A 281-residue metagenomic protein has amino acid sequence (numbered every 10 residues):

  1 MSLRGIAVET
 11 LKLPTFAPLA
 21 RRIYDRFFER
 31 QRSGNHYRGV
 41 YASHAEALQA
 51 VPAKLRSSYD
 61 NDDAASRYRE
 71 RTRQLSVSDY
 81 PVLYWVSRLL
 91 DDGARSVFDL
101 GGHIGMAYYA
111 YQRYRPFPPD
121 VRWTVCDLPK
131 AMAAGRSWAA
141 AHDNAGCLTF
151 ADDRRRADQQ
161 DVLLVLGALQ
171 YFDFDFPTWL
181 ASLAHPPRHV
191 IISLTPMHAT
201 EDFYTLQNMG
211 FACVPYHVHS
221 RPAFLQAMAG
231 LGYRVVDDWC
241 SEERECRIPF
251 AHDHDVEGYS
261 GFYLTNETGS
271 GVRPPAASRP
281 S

Functional and structural regions predicted by a protein language model:
M1-A47: Membrane-proximal basic amphipathic "stem/tether" segments
Y41-G93: Class I SAM-dependent methyltransferase Rossmann-like catalytic core, especially the SAM/SAH-binding loop
A94-I104: Conserved class I S-adenosyl-L-methionine
G102-T149: Class I SAM-dependent methyltransferase SAM/SAH-binding core
D161-D175: A short SAM/SAH-binding and catalytic strip from SAM-dependent methyltransferases
Y171-P186: A short, conserved alpha-helix within the catalytic core of class I
P187-Y204: Conserved beta-strand signature within the Rossmann-like core of class I S-adenosyl-L-methionine
V214-C240: Short alpha-helix
